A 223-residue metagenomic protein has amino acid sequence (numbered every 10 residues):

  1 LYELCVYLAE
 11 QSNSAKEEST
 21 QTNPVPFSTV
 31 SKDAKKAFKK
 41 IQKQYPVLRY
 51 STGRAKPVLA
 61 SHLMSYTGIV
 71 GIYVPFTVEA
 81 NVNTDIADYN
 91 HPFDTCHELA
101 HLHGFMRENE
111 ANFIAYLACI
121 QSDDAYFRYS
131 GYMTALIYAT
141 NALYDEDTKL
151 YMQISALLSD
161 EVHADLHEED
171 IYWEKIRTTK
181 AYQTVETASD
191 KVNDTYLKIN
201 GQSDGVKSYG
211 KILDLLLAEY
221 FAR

Functional and structural regions predicted by a protein language model:
L1-K16: Internal, well-ordered alpha/beta segment that forms a basic, Gly-enriched binding/recognition surface
Y7, K36, K40-Q44, L117 (+2 more regions): Alpha-helical scaffold segments in carbohydrate-active enzymes
S12-T84, D88: Auxiliary, metal-adjacent structural segments of Zn-dependent hydrolase domains
S28-K32, D85-N90, L102-N109, Y126-S130 (+2 more regions): Soluble non-cytosolic domains of exported or imported proteins
I86, L99, H103, A118 (+2 more regions): Generic structural signal for hydrophobic core residues of well-folded globular domains
F93-N112, Y116-L117: Active-site recognition of the HExxH zinc-binding catalytic motif
F113-D165: Active-site/pore-lining binding-face segments in mid-to-C-terminal subdomains
H163-R223: Pan-zinc metallopeptidase signature
